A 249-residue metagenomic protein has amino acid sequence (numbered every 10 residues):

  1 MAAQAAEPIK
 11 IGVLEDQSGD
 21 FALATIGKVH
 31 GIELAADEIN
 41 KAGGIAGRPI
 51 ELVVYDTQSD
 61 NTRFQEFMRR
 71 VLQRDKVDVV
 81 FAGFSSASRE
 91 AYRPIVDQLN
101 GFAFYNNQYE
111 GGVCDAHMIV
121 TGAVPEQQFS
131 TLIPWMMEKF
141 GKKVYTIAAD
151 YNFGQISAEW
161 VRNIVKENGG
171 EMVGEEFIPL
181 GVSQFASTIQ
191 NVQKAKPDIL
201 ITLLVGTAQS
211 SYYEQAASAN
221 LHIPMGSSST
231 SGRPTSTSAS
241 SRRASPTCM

Functional and structural regions predicted by a protein language model:
A2-V13, K41-P49, M137-F140: Immediate post-signal peptide segment of exported/extracytoplasmic ligand-binding proteins
A6, H30-L52, K166-G170: Signal peptide-proximal N-terminal region of secreted/periplasmic/extracellular or secretory-lumen proteins
I9-E33, Y55-T62, F84, I147-Q155: Extracytoplasmic "Venus flytrap"
K10-L14, E51-V54, D78-G83, G101-N107 (+6 more regions): Structural recognition of the beta-strand scaffold that forms the well-ordered cores of secreted hydrolase catalytic
Q17, M118-L180, I199: An alpha-beta-alpha
L23-K28, A42-G112, V182-F185, V205-S210: Beta-alpha junction/loop-to-helix N-cap segments that form part of ligand/metal-binding clefts
Y109-C114, F153, S231-S236: Short gly/pro/ser/thr-enriched loop/turn and capping motifs at secondary-structure boundaries
A158-M249: Extracellular/periplasmic bilobed ligand-binding domains
